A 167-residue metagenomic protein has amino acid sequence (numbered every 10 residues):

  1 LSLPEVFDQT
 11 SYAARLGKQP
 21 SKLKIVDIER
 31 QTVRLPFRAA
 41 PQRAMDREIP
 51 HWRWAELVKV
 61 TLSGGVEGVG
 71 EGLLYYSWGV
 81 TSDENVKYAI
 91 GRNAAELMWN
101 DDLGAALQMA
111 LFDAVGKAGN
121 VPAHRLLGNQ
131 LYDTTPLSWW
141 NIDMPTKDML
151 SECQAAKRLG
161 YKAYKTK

Functional and structural regions predicted by a protein language model:
L1-V6: N-terminal export leaders
T10-E29, G116-K117, V121-T134: N-terminal amphipathic alpha-helix/helix-capping segment at the start of soluble metabolic enzymes
Y12-V69, L73: Structured beta-strand/loop patches that form or line metal/cofactor-binding pockets in enzymes
P20, W52-R53, M98, D102 (+3 more regions): Conserved active-site and cofactor/substrate-binding residues in soluble primary-metabolism enzymes
K22, D27-E29, K59-P122: Metal- or metallocofactor-binding catalytic centers and their adjacent structured scaffolds across diverse enzyme
A44, E96-M98, P136-W139: A short, structure-level motif marking secondary-structure boundaries and short turns
G128, Y132-K167: Metal-dependent enolase-superfamily TIM-barrel catalytic cores that perform enediolate-based chemistry
